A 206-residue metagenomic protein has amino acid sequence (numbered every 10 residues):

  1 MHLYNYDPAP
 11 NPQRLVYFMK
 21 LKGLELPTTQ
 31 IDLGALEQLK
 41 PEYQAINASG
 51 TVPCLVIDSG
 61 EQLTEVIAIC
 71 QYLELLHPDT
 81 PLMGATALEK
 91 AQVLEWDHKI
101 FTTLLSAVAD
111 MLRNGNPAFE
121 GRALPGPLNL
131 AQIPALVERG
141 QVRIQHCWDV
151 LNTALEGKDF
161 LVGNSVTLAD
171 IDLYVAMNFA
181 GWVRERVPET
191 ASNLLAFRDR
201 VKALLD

Functional and structural regions predicted by a protein language model:
M1-P134: GST-like domain detector, emphasizing the conserved glutathione-binding G-site in the N-terminal thioredoxin-like
R14-V16, R200, L204-L205: Short, cationic motifs built from Arg/Lys/His that form the positively charged side of catalytic pockets
L55, I67, V142-C147, D206: Aromatic-glycine hotspot motif
T103-K202: GST-like fold's C-terminal all-alpha helical module
